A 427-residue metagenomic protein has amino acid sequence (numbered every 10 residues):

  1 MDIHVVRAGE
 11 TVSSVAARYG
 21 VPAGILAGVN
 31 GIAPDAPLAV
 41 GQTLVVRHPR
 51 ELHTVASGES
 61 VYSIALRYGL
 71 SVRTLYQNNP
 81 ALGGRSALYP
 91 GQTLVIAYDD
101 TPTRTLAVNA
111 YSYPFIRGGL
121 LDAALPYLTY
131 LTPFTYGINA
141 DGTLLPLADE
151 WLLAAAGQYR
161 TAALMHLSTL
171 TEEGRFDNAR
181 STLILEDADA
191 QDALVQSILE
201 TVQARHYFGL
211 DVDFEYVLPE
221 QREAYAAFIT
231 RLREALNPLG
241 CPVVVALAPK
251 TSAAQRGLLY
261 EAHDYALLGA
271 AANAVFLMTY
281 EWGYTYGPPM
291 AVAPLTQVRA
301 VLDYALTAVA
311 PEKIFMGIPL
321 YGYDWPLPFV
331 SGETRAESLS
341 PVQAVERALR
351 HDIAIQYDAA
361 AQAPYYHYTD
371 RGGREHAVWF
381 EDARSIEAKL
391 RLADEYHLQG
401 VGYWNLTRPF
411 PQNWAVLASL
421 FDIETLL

Functional and structural regions predicted by a protein language model:
M1-Y19, Q42-G69: Primarily a LysM-type cell-wall glycan-binding module
T11, S60-S63, R67, S71-Y130 (+5 more regions): Non-catalytic accessory regions flanking glycosidase/transglycosidase catalytic cores in CAZymes
D99-S197: Glycan-recognition patch characteristic of GH18 chitinases/ENGases and related GlcNAc/peptidoglycan-binding proteins
S112-P126, A188-Q203, G257-A266, E381-L392: Short, acidic/polar
L131, V212, V275, M316 (+2 more regions): Conserved, mostly hydrophobic/aromatic
T132-T135, A193-A224, A274-P288: Active-site groove signature of glycoside hydrolases
A140-L147, E223-A227, R231-A348: Substrate-binding surface in catalytic domains of secreted glycosidases
H166-S181, L320-K389, F421-L427: Glycan-binding loop/region signatures in secreted carbohydrate-active enzymes
